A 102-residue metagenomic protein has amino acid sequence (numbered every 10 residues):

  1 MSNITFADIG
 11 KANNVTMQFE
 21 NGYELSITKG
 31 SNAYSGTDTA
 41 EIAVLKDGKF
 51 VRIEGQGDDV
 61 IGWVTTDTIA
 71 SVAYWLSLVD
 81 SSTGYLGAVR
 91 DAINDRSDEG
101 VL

Functional and structural regions predicted by a protein language model:
M1-L102: Catalytic phosphate/metal-binding cores of nucleic-acid and nucleotide-processing enzymes, i.e., regions that mediate
